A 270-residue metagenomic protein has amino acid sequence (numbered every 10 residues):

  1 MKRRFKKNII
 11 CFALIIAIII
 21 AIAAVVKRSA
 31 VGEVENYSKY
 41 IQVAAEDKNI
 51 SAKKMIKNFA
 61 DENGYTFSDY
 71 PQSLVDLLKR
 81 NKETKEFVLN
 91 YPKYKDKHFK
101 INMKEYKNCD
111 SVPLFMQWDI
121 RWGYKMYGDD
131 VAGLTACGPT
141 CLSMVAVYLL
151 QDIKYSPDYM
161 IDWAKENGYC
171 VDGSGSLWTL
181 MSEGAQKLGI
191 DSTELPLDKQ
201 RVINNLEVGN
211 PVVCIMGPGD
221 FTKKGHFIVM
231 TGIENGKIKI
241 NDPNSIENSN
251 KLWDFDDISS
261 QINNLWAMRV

Functional and structural regions predicted by a protein language model:
M1-K6: N-terminal Lys/Arg-rich, disordered targeting/topogenic segments
N8-F12, I19-Y169: Active-site-adjacent structural segments surrounding the nucleophilic cysteine of cysteine proteases and isopeptidases
A17-I18, N244: Short intrinsically disordered coil segments
V25-D61, K100-M103, D110, V147 (+1 more regions): Conserved active-site-adjacent core of cysteine acyl-enzyme catalytic domains
